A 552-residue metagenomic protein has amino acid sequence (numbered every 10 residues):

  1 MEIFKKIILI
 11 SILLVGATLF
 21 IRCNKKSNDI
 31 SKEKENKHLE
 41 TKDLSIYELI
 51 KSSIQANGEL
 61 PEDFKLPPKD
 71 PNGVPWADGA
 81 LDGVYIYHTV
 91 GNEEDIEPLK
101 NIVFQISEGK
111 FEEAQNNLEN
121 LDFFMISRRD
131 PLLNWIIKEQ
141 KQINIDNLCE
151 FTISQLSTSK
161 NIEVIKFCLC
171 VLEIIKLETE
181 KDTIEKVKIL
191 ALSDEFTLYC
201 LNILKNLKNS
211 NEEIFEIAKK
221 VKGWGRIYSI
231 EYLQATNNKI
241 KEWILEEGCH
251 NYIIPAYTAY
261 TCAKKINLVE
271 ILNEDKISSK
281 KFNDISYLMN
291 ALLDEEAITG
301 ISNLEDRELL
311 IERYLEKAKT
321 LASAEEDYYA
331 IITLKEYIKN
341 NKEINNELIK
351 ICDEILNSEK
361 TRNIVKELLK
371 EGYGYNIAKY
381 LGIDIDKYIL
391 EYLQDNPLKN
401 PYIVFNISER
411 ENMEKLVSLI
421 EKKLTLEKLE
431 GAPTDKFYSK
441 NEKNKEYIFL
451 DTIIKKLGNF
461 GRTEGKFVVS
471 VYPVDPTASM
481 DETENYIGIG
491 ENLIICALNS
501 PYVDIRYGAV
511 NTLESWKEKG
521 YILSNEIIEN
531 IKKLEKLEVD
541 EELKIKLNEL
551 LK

Functional and structural regions predicted by a protein language model:
K34-I153, K281-T361, G382-I385, N396-F460: Long, acidic/serine-threonine-rich intrinsically disordered regions with weak helical/coil propensity that act as
A114-L118, Q142-Q155, L177-L190, K208-K219 (+11 more regions): Amphipathic alpha-helical scaffolding segments comprising HEAT/armadillo-like alpha-solenoid repeats
L156-N161, L169, E173-K176, K188 (+2 more regions): Alpha-helical adaptor scaffolds
K160-N161, L192-F196, V221-G225, Y252 (+3 more regions): Short inter-helical turns and helix N-cap capping residues of alpha-solenoid HEAT/ARM repeat scaffolds
I165, T197, R226, K241 (+4 more regions): Residue-level detector of extended alpha-helical repeat arrays and alpha-solenoid scaffolds
C168-L169, L201, S229-I230, L245 (+6 more regions): Hydrophobic core positions within HEAT/HEAT-like alpha-solenoid repeats
E173, K205, Q234, S408-E409 (+2 more regions): Structural signature of alpha-helical solenoid repeat scaffolds
A218-S302, L450-I453, E535-K552: Long alpha-helical HEAT/HEAT-like repeat alpha-solenoid scaffolds in very large eukaryotic proteins, especially those
